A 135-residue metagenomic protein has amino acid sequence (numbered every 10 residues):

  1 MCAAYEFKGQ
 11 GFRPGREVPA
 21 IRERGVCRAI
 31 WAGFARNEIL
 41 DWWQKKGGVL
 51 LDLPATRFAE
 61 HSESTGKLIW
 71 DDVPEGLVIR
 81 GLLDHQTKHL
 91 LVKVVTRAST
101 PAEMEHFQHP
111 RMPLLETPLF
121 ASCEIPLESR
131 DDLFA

Functional and structural regions predicted by a protein language model:
M1-A135: Short linear sequence motif anchored by a di-proline
